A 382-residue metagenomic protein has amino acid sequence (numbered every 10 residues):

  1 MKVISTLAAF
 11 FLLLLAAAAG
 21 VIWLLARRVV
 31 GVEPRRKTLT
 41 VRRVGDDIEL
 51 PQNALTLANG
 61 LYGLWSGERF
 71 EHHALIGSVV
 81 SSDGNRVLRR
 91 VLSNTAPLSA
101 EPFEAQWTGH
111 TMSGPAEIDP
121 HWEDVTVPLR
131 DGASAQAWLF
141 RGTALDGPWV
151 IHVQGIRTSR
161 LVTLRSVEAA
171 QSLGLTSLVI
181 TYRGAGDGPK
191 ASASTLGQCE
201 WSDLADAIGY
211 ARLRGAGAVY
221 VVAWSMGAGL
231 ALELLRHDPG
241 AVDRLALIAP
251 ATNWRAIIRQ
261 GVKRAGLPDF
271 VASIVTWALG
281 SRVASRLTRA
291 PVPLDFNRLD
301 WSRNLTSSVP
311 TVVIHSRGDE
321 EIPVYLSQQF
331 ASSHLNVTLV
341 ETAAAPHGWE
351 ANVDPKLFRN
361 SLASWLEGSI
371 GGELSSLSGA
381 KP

Functional and structural regions predicted by a protein language model:
M1-E117: N-terminal targeting or regulatory segments adjacent to alpha/beta-hydrolase or S9 domains
S99-G142: N-terminal cap/lid segment of alpha/beta-hydrolase-fold proteins
A170-P189: Conserved alpha/beta-hydrolase
A185-A216: Catalytic nucleophile-loop/oxyanion-hole region of alpha/beta-hydrolase and closely related hydrolase-like folds
R236-L294: Hydrolase active-site cap/lid region
L305-S308, V313-H315, D319: Short beta-strand/loop motif that positions the catalytic acidic residue of the alpha/beta-hydrolase fold
E320-L326: Conserved alpha/beta-hydrolase "acid-adjacent" motif
A345-K356: Catalytic histidine-centered segment of alpha/beta-hydrolase-like enzymes
